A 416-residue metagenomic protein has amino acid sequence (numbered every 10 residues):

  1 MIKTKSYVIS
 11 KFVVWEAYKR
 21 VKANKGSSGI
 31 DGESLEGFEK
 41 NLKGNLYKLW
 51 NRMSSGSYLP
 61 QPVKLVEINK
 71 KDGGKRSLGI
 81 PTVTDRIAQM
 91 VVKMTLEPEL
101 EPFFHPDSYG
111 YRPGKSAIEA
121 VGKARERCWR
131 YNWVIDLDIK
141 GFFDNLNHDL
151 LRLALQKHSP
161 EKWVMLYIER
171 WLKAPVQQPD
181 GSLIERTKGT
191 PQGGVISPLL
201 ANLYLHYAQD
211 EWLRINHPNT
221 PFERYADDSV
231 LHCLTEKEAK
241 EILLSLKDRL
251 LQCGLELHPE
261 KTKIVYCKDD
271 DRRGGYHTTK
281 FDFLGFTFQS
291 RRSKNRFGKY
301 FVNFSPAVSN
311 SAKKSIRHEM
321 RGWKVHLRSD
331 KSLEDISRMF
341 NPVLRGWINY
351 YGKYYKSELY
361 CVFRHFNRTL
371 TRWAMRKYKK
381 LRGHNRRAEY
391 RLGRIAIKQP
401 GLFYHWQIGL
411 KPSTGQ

Functional and structural regions predicted by a protein language model:
M1-K43, Y47: Non-catalytic, polymerase-adjacent accessory regions of viral genome-replication enzymes
N45, R52-E67, K71, F103-K268 (+1 more regions): Conserved polymerase palm-domain catalytic core
T84-V91, R125: Duplex nucleic acid-engaging cores and interfaces of nucleic-acid transaction enzymes
P113, E185-T190, V302-S305, R321-I336 (+1 more regions): Short, solvent-exposed helix-loop connector elements
K173, C253-R328: A conserved non-catalytic segment of reverse transcriptases and RNA-directed RNA polymerases corresponding to the late
Y225, T262-D270, F340-V343, Y360-N367 (+1 more regions): A glycine-rich phosphate-binding loop feature that marks nucleotide/adenosyl-phosphate handling sites
I336-L381: Non-catalytic, peripheral interaction segments enriched in hydrophobic/basic residues
H365-T369, A374, Y378-Q416: Extended C-terminal regions of large enzymes
